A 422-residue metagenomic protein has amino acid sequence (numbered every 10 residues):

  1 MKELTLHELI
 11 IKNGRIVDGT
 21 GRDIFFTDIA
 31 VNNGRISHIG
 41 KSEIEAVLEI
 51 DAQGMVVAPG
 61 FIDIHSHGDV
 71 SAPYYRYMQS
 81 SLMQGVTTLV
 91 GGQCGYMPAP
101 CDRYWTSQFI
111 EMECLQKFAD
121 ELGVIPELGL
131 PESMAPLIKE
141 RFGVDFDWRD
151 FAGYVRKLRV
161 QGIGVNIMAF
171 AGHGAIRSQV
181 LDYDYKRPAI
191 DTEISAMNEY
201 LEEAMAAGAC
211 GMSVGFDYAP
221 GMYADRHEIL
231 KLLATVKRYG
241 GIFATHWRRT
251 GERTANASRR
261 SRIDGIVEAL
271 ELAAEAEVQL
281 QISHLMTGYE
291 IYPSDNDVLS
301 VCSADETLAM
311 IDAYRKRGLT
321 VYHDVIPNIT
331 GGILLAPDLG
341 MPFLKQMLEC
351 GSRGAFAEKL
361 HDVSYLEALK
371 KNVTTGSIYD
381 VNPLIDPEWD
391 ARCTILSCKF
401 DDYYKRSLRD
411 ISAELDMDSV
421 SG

Functional and structural regions predicted by a protein language model:
M1-E45: N-terminal metal-binding scaffold of metallo-dependent hydrolase/deaminase domains
L6-I11, S42-G92: Replace "His-x-His-based motif
G14, I29, G34, G54 (+8 more regions): Divalent metal-coordination and catalytic microenvironments
G60-S71, V214, F243-T250: Histidine-centered catalytic micro-motifs
Y74-C210, G240: Divalent-metal coordination cores built from histidine and acidic residues
A99, V214-R226: Glycine-rich, proline-tolerant flexible connector loops at the mouths of alpha/beta enzymes
Y154-L158, G164-D191, M197-Y218, S258-S261 (+3 more regions): Active-site neighborhoods of metal-dependent hydrolases
L230-G241, T245: Alpha-helix-loop-beta-strand connector modules within alpha/beta enzyme cores
